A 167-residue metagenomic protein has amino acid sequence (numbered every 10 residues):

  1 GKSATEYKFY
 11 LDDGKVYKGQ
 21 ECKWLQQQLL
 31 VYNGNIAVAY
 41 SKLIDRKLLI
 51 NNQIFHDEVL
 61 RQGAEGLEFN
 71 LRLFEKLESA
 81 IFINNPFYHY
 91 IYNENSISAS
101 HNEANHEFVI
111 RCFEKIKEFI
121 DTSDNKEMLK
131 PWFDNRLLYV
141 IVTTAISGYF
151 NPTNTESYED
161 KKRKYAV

Functional and structural regions predicted by a protein language model:
G1-I81, Y88-A104: Donor-binding/catalytic cores of nucleotide-activated saccharide and glycerol-phosphate transferases/polymerases
I81-I83, P131-W132: A structural signal for short, well-ordered beta-strand segments and their strand-loop junctions that often border
H89-V167: C-terminal subregions of glycosyltransferases and related glycan-biosynthesis enzymes
